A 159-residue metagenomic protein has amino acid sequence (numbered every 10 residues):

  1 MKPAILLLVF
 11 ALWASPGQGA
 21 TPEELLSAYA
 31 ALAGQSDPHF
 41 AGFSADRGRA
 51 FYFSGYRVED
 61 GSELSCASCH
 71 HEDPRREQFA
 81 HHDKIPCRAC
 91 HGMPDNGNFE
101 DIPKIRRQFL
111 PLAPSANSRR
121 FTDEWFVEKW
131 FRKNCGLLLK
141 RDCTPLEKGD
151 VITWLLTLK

Functional and structural regions predicted by a protein language model:
M1-L7: Sec-dependent signal peptide recognition, specifically the positively charged N-region followed immediately by
V9, A14-P16: N-terminal signal peptide c-region/cleavage motif recognized by signal peptidases
E23-S62, D73-E77, L139: Electrostatic cytochrome c docking/interface patches
G61-D73, K84-P94, V151, L155: The canonical Cys-X-X-Cys-His
R76-H81, G97-D101: Short Cys/His-rich "knuckle" micro-motifs
E100-C135: Short Fe-S-cluster ligation motifs
W125-K159: C-terminal capping alpha-helices of c-type cytochrome domains
